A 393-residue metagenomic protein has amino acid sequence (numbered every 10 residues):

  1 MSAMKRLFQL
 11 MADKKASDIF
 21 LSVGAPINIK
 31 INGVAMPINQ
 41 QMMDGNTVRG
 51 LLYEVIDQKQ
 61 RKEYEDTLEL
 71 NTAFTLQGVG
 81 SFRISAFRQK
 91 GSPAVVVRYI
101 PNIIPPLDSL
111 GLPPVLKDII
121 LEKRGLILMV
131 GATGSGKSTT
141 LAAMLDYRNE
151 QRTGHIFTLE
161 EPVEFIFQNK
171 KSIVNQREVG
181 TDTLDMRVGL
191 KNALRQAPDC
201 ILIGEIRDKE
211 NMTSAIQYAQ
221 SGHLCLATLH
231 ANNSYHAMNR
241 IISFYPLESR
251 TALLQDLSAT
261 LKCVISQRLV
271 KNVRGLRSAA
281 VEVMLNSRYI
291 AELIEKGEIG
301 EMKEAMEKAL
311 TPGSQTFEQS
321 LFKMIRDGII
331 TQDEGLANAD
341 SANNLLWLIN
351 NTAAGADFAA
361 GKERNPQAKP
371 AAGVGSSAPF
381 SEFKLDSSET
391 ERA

Functional and structural regions predicted by a protein language model:
M1-A393: Short, flexible helix-loop junctions that flank or precede catalytic/ligand sites
